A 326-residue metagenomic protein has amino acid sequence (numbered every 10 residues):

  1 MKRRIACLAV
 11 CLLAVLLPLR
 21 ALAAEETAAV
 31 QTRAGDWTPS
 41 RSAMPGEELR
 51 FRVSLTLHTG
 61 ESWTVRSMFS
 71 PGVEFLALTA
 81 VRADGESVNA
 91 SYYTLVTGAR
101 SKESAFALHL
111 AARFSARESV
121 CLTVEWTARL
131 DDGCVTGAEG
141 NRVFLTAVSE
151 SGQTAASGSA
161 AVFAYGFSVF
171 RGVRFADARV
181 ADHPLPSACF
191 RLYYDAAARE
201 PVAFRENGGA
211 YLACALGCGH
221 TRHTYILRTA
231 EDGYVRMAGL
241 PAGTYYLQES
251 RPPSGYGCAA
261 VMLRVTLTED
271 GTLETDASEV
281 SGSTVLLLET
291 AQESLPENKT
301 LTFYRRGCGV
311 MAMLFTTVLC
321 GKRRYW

Functional and structural regions predicted by a protein language model:
K2-W326: Solvent-exposed loop/turn and edge beta-strand elements of beta-rich ligand-binding domains
